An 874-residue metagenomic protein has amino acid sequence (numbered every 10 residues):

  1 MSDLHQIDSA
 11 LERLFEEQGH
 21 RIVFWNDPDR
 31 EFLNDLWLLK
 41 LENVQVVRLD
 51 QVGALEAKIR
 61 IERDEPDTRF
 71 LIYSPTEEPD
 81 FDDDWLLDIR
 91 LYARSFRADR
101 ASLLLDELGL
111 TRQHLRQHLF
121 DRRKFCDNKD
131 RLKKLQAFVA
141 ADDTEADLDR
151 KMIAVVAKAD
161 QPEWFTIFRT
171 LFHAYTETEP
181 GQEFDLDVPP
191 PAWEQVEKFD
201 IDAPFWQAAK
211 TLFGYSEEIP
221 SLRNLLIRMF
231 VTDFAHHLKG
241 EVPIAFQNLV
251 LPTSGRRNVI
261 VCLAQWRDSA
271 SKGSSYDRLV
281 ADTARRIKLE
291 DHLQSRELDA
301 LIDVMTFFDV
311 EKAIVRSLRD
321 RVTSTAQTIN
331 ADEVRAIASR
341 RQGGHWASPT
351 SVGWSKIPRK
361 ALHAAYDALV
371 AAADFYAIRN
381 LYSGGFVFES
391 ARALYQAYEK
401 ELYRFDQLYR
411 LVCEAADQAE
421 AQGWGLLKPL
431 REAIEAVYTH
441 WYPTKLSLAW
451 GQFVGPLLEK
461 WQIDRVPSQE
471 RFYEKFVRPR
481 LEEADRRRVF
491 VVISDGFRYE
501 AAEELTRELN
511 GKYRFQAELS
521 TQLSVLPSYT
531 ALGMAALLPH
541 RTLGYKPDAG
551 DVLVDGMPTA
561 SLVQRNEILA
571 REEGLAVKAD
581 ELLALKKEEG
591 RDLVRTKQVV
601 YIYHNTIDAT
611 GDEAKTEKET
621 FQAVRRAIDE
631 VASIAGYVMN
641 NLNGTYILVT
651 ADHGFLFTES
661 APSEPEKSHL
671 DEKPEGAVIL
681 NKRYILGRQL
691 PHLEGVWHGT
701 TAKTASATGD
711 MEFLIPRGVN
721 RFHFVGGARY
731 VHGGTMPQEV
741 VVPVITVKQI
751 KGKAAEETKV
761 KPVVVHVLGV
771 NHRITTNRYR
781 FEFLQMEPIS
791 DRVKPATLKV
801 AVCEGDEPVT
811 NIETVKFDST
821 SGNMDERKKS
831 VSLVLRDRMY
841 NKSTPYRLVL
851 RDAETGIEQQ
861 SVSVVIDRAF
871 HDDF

Functional and structural regions predicted by a protein language model:
M1-V489, R498-I647, A651-F874: …; additionally, a secondary subgroup of soluble metalloenzymes is captured
V492: Beta1/beta-strand and adjacent pyrophosphate-binding region of the FAD-binding site in flavoprotein oxidoreductases
